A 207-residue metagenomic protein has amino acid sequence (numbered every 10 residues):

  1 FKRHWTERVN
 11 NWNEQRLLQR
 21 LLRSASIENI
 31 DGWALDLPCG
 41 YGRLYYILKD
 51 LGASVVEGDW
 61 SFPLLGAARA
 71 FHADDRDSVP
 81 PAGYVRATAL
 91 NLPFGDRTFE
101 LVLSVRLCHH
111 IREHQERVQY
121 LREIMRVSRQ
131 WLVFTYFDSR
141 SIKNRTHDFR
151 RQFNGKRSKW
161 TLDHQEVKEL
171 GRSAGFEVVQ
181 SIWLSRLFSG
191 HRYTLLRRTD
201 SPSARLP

Functional and structural regions predicted by a protein language model:
F1-E28: Conserved class I S-adenosyl-L-methionine
W33-L35, Y41-N91: Class I SAM-dependent methyltransferase SAM/SAH-binding core
L103: A conserved beta-strand element that flanks and buttresses the S-adenosyl-L-methionine
R106-H110: Short catalytic micro-motifs in class I SAM-dependent methyltransferases
I111-E123: A short, conserved alpha-helix within the catalytic core of class I
R129-F137: Conserved beta-strand signature within the Rossmann-like core of class I S-adenosyl-L-methionine
F137-R157: Short, glycine-/aromatic-enriched active-site segment of Class I SAM-dependent methyltransferases
S158-G175: Short alpha-helix
